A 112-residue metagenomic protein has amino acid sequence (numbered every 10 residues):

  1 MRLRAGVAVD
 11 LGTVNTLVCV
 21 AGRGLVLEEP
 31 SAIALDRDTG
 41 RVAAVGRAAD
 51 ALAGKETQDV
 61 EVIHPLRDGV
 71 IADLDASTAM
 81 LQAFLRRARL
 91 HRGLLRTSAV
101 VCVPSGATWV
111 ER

Functional and structural regions predicted by a protein language model:
M1-R112: Nucleotide/phosphate-binding catalytic cleft detector across ATP-hydrolyzing and phosphate-transferring enzymes
